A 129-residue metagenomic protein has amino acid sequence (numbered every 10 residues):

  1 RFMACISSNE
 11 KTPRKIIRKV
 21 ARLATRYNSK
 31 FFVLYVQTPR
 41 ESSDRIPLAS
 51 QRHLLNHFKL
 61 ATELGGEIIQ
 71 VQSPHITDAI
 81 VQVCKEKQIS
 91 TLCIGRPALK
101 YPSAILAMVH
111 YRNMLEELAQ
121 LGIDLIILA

Functional and structural regions predicted by a protein language model:
R1-I46, L60-T62, I69: Small/aliphatic-rich secondary-structure junction motif
C5-N9, S73, G95-A98: Structural motif
K19, A49-H53, A107-R112: Charged helix-capping and loop-helix junction motifs
S29-K30, G66, I89, I123: Short glycine/serine/threonine/alanine-rich loop segments
F32, E67-Q72, I126-L128: General small-molecule cofactor/ligand-binding pocket signal
R52-L64: Generic long, charged, amphipathic alpha-helical segments
G65-T91: Structural beta-alpha unit
I94-A129: Gly/Ser-rich helix-loop-strand patches that form or flank binding pockets for ribonucleotide-derived cofactors
